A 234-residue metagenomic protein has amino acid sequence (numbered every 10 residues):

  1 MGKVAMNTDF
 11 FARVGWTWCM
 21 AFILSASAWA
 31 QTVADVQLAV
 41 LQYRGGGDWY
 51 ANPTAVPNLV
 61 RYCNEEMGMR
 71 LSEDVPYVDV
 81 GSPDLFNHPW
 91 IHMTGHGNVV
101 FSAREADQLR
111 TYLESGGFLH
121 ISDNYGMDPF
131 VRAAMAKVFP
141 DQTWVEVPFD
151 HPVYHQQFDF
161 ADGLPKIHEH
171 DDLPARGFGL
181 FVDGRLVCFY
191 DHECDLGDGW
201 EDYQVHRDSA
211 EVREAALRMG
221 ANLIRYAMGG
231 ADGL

Functional and structural regions predicted by a protein language model:
M1-A12: N-terminal secretory signal peptides that target proteins for export/translocation
V14-S27: Bacterial N-terminal signal peptides
W29-W90, H96-G97, D195-L196, W200-L234: Aromatic-Pro/Gly-enriched surface loop or interdomain linker that acts as a lid/target-recognition segment
V33-V36, F86-W90, S115-F118, Q142 (+1 more regions): Loop/turn elements at helix/coil->beta-strand transitions in domains of secreted/extracellular proteins
Q37, G45-G46, T54-A55, D128-Q204 (+1 more regions): An acidic, glycine-rich "communication" segment
L38, W90-P129: Short alpha-beta junction capping motif
L41-R44, G81, M93-H96, S115 (+3 more regions): Active-site-proximal beta-strand/loop segments in catalytic clefts of secreted hydrolases
E73-V80, S102-Q108, D172-R176: Alpha-helical scaffolding within the catalytic cores of extracellular/periplasmic polymer-degrading hydrolases
